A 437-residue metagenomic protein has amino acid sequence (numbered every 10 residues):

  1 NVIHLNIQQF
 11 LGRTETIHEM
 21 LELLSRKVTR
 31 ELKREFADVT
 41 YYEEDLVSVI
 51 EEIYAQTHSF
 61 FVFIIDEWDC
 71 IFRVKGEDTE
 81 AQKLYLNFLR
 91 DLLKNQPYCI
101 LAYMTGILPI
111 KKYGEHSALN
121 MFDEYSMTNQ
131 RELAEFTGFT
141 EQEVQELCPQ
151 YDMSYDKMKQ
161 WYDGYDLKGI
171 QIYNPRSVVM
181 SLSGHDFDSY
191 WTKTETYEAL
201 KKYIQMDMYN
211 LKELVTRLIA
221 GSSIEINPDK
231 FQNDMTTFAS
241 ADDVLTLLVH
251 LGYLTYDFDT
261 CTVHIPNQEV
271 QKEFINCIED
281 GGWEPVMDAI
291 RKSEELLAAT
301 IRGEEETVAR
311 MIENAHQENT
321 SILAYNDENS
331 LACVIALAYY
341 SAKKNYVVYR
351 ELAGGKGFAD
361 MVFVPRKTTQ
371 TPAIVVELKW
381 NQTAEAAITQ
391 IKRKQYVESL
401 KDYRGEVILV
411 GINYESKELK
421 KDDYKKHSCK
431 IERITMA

Functional and structural regions predicted by a protein language model:
N1-D327, A342-N345: Phosphate-binding site recognition
E52-T57, K343-T369: Active-site metal-binding core of divalent-cation-utilizing nuclease and nuclease-like domains
V62, P372-V376, I408: Structural motif
Q82-N87, W380-V397: Mg2+/Mn2+-dependent nuclease catalytic core
I335, A359-F363, P372-W380, K394: Conserved catalytic cores of phosphodiester-cleaving nucleases, focusing on short active-site segments
Y339-V347, D402-R404: Short secondary-structure junctions
S399, G405-A437: Domain-level recognition of nuclease-like catalytic cores that cleave nucleotide substrates
